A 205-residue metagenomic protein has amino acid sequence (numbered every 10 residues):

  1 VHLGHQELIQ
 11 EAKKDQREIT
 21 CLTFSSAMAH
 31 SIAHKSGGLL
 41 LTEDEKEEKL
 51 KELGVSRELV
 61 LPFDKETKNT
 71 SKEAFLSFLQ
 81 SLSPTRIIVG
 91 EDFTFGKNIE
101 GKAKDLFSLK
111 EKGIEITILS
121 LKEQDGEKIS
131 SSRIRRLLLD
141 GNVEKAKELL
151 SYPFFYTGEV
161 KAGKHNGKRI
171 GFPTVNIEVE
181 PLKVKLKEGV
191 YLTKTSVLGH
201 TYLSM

Functional and structural regions predicted by a protein language model:
V1-E43: N-terminal catalytic cores of NTP/NDP-binding nucleotidyl/phosphoryl-transfer enzymes
H2, L50, I87, A146 (+1 more regions): Residue-level signal for inorganic ion chemistry
E18-T20, S56-R57, T85, E115: Residues at the starts of beta-strands that form the adenosine-phosphate
L22, L53-E66, S120: A conserved beta-strand->alpha-helix junction
A27, F63, D92: Flexible loop residues that form catalytic and substrate-binding hotspots at small-molecule/glycan-binding clefts
G37-K46, T67-L76: Glycine-rich, highly charged phosphate/nucleotide-binding loops
N69-P173: Classical nucleotidyltransferase
G163-M205: Phosphate/ribose-recognition catalytic cores of enzymes acting on nucleotide-derived substrates
